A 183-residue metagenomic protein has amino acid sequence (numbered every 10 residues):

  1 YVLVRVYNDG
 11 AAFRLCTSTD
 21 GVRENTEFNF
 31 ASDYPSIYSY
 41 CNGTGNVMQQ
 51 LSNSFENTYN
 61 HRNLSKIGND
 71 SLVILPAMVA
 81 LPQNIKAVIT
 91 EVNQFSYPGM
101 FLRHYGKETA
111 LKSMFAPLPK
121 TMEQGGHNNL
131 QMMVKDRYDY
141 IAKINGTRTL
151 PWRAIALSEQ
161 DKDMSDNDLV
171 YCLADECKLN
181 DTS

Functional and structural regions predicted by a protein language model:
Y1-N180: N-terminal accessory beta-strand-rich subdomains and adjacent acidic, glycine-rich linkers that precede catalytic cores
